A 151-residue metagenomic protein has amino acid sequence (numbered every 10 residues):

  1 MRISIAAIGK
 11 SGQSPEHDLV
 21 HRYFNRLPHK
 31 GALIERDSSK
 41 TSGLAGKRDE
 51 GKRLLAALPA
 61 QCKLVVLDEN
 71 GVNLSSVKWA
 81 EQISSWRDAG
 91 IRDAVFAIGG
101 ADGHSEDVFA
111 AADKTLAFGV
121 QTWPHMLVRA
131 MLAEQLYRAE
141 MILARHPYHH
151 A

Functional and structural regions predicted by a protein language model:
M1-L27: N-terminal beta1-alpha1 ligand-phosphate binding loop
I5, V65, G99, L132: Conserved RecA-like P-loop NTPase ATPase core
S11, E69-V72, G100-G103: Short glycine-rich anion-binding loops that position phosphate/pyrophosphate groups of nucleotides and phosphorylated
H17-D18, K47-R48, S76-A80, F109 (+1 more regions): Conserved strand-to-helix beginnings and helix N-cap segments that scaffold or border functional pockets
N25-R26, W86-A89, M141: Arginine/glycine-rich "motif VI" loop of SF2 helicases in the C-terminal RecA-like domain
P28, Q61-C62, A112-D113: Short, well-ordered alpha-helix to beta-strand connector turns
G31-V95: S-adenosyl-L-methionine/SAH cofactor-binding core of RNA-modifying enzymes
E106-H150: Structured adenosyl-cofactor binding patch, chiefly the S-adenosyl-L-methionine
